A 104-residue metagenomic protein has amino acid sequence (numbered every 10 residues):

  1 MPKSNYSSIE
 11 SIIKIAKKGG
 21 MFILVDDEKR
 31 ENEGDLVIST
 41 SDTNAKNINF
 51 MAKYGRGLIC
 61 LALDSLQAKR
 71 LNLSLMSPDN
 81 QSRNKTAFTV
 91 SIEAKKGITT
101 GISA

Functional and structural regions predicted by a protein language model:
M1-A104: Catalytic domains of riboflavin
